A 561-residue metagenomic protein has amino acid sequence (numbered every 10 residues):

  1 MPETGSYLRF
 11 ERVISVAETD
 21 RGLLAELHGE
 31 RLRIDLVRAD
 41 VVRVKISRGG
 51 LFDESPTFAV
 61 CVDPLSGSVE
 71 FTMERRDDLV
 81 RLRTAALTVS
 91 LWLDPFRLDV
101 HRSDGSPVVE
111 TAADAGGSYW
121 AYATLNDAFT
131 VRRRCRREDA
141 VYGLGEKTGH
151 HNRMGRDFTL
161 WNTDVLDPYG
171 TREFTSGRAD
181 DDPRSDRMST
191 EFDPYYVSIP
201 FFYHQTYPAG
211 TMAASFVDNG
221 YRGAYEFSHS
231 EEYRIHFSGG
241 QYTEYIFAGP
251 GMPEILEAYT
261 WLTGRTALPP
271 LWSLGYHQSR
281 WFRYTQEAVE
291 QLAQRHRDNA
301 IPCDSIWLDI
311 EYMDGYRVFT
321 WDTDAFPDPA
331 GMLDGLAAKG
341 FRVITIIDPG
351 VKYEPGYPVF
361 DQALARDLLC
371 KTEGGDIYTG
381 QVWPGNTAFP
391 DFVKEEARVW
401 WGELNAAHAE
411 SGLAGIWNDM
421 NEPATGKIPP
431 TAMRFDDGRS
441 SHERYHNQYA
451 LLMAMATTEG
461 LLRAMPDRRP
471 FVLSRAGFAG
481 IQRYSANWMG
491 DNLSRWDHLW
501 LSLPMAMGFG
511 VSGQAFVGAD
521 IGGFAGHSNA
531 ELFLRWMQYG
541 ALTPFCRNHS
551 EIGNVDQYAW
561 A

Functional and structural regions predicted by a protein language model:
M1-W272, S279-W281, T285-Q294, D322 (+3 more regions): N-terminal accessory segment at the very beginning of proteins
D20, R187, Q241, Y245 (+6 more regions): Residues at structural and domain junctions
G49, A59, A121-Y122, P302-A561: Aromatic- and carboxylate-enriched substrate-binding clefts and catalytic-loop regions of carbohydrate-active enzymes
A86, G149-R153, L160, A179 (+2 more regions): Extracellular/oxidizing-compartment recognition motifs
G264-A267, R297-A300, M507-G508: Acidic (Asp/Glu)-rich catalytic clusters
Y276-Q286, A388-A397: Active-site mouth loops of central-metabolism enzymes
T285-D298, A397-A406: Short, acidic/polar
